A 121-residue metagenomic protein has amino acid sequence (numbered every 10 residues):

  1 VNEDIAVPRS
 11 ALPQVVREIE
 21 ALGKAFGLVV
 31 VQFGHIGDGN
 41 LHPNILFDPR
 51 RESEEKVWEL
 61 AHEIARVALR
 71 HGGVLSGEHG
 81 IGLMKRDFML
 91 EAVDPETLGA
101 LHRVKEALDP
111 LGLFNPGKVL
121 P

Functional and structural regions predicted by a protein language model:
V1-P121: Conserved glycine-rich FAD pyrophosphate-binding loop
